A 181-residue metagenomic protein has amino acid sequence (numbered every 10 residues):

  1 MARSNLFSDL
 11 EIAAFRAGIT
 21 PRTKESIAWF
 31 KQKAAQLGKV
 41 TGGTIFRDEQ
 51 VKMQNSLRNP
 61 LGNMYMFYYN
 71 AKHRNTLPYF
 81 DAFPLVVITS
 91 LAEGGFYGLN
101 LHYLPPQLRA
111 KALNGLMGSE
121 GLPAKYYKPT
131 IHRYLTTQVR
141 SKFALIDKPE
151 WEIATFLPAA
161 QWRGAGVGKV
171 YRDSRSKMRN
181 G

Functional and structural regions predicted by a protein language model:
R3-M64: Mixed-charge, Lys/Arg-rich low-complexity intrinsically disordered regions
P60-L61, L91-G95: A short, compositionally biased
M64-A71: Hydrophobic beta-strand signal
K72-F80, Q107-K111: Intrinsically disordered, low-complexity coil segments
N75-A92: Short beta-strand-centered aromatic/proline hotspots
L85-V87, L99-N100, G115-M117: General detector of folded, globular domains
G94-H102: Short, solvent-exposed secondary-structure boundary/capping segments
Y103-G181: Intrinsically disordered, low-complexity, charged/polar segments
